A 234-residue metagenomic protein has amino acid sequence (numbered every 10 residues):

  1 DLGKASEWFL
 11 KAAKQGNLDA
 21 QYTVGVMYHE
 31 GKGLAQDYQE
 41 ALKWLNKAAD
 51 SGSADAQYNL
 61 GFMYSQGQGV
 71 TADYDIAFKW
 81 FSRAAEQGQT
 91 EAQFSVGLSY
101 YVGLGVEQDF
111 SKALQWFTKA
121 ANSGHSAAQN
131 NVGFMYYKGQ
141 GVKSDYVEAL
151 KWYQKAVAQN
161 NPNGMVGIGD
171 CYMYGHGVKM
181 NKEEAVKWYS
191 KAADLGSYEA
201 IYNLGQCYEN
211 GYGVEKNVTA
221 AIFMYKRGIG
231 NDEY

Functional and structural regions predicted by a protein language model:
D1-E7, K11: Low-complexity/repetitive intrinsically disordered segments
L2, T23, W44-L45, S51-S53 (+7 more regions): Intrinsically disordered, low-complexity repeat regions of secreted/extracellular protein precursors
F9, F62, F78-F81, F94 (+4 more regions): Aromatic (phenylalanine/tyrosine) cluster motif
K14-N17, E30-K32, D37, D50-S53 (+15 more regions): Short helix-capping/linker turns of helical repeat alpha-solenoids
T23-E30, N59-Q66, S95-V102, N131-K138 (+4 more regions): Hydrophobic face of amphipathic alpha-helices that form TPR/SEL1-like repeat modules and related alpha-solenoid
